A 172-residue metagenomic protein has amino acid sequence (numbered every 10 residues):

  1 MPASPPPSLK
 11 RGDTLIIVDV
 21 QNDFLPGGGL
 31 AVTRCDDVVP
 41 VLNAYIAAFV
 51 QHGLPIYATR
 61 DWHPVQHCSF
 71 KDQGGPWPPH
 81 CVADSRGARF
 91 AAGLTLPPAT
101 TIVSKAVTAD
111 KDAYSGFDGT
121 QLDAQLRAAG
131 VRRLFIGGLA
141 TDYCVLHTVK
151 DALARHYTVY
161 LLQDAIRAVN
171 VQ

Functional and structural regions predicted by a protein language model:
M1-V107, A128, T158-Y160, V169-V171: Active-site acidic carboxylates
A44-A48, Y143-H156: Histidine-anchored nucleotide/phosphate-binding helix
Q66, D110-A113, Y143-L146, A168-N170: Short, well-ordered, mixed-charge alpha-helical segments that flank or form enzyme active sites
A106-A129: Alpha-helical scaffold elements lining the catalytic groove of polysaccharide deacetylases
Q121, V171-Q172: Accessory recognition modules or surfaces
V131-C144, L161-I166: Glycine-rich anion-binding loop/nest that anchors nucleotide
